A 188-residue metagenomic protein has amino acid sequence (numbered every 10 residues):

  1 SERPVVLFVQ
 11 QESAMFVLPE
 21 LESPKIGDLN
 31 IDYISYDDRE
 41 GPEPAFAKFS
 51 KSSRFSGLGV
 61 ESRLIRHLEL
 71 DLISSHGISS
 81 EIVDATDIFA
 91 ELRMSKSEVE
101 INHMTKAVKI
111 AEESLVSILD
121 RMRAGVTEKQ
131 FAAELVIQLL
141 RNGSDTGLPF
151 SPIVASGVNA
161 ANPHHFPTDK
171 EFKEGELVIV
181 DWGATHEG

Functional and structural regions predicted by a protein language model:
S1, T86-F89, S95, V126-G188: Short catalytic-site patches enriched in acidic/histidine residues that coordinate or position cofactors/metals
S1-S114: A composition/biophysics-driven feature that prefers long, compositionally simple stretches
V5-V6, D32-D38, R54-S56, M122 (+4 more regions): Generic detector of intrinsically disordered, low-complexity, polar/charged segments
F49, H76, I110-R121, E134 (+2 more regions): Generic non-transmembrane alpha-helical segments
E61-S62, L119-T127: Conserved short loop/turn motifs at secondary-structure junctions
